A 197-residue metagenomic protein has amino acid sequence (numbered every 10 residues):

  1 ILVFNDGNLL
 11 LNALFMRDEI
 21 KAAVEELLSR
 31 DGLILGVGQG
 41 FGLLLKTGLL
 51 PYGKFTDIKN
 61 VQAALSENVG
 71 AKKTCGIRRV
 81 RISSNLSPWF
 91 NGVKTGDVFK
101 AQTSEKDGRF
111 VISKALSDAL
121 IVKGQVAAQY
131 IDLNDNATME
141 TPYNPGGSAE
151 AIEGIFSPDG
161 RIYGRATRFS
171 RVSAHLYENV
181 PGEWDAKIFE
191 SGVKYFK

Functional and structural regions predicted by a protein language model:
L2: Receiver (REC) domain switch-region micro-motif
D6-L86: Cysteine-nucleophile active-site neighborhood
A22-E26, N60-K197: Amide-donor transfer/coupling interface in amidating biosynthetic enzymes
